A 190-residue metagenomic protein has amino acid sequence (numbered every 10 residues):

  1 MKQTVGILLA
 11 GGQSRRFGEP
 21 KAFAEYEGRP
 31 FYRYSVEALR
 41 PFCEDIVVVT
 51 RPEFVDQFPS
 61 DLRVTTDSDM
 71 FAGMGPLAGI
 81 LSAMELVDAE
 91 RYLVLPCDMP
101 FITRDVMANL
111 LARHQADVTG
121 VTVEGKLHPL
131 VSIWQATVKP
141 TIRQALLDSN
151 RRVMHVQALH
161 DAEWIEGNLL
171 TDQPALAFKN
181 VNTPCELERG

Functional and structural regions predicted by a protein language model:
M1-V153, A158-L176: Nucleotide and nucleotide-moiety/phosphate-recognizing core
N168, P174-G190: Glycine-rich phosphate/pyrophosphate-binding loop and the adjoining helix
